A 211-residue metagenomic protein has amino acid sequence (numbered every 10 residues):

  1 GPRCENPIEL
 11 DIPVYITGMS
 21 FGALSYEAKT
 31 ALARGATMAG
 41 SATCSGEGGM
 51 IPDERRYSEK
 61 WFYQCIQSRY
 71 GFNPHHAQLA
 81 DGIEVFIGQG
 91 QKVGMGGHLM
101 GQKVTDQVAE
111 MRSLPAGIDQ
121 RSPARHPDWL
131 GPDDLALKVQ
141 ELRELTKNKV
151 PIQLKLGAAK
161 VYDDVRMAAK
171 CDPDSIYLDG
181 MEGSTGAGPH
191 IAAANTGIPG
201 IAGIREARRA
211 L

Functional and structural regions predicted by a protein language model:
G1-P123, D134: N-terminal capping/small domains of soluble enzymes
H126-L211: Glycine-rich phosphate/ribose-binding loops and adjacent secondary-structure elements that form binding surfaces
